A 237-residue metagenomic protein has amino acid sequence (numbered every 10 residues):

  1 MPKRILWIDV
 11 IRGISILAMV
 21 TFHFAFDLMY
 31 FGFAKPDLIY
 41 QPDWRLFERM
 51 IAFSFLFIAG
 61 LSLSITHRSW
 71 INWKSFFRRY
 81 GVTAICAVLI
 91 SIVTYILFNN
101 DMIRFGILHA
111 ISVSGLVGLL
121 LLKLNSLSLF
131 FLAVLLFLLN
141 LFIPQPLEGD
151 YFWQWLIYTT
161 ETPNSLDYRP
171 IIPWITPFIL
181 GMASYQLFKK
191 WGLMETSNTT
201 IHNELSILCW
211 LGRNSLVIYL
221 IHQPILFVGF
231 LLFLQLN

Functional and structural regions predicted by a protein language model:
M1-N237: Alpha-helical transmembrane segments and their immediate juxtamembrane cytosolic regions
